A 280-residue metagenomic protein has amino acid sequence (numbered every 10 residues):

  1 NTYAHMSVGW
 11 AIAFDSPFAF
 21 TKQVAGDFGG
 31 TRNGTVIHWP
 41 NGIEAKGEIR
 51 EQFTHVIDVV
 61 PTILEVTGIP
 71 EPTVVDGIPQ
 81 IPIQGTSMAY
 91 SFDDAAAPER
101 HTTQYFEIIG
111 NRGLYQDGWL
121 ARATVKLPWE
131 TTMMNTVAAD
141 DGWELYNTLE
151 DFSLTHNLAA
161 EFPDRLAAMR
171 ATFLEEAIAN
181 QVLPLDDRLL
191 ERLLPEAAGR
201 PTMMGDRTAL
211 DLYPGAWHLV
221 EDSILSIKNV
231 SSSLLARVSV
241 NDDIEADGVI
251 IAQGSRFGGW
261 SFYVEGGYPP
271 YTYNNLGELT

Functional and structural regions predicted by a protein language model:
Y3-F28, I43-Q52, I57-T148: C-terminal cap/loop subdomain of S1 sulfatases and analogous C-terminal strand-loop tails that border
F18, M88, L158, L212 (+1 more regions): Short clusters of hydrophobic/aromatic residues that line enzyme substrate/ligand-binding pockets
G34, G254-T280: Trp/Tyr-centric glycan-recognition "aromatic platform" motifs on solvent-exposed beta-strand/loop surfaces
V36, F53-I57, V240: Long hydrophobic segments that form regular secondary structure
I43-G47, S153-N157, Y271, E278-T280: Short small-residue beta-strand/loop micro-motif enriched in glycine and branched aliphatics
K46, D211-I224, G258-W260, N275-T280: Secreted extracellular polysaccharide-interacting domains
V59, A121, L127, A138-W143 (+3 more regions): Long, internal low-complexity/basic segments
E245-F257: Aromatic-rich beta-strand patches that line glycan-recognition/binding surfaces of extracellular proteins
